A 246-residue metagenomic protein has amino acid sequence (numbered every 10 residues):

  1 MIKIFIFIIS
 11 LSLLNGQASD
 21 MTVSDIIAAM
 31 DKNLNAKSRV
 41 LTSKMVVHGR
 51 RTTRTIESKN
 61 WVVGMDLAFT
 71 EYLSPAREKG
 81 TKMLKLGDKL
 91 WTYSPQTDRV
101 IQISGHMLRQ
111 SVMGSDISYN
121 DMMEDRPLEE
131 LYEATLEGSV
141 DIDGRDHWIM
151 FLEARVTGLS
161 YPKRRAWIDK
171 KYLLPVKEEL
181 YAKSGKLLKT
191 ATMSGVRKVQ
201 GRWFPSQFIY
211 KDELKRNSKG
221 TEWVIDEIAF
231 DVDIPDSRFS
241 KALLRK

Functional and structural regions predicted by a protein language model:
K3-G16: Sec-dependent N-terminal signal peptides
S19-V40, K44-V46, T53-R54, K79-K82 (+3 more regions): Flexible, processing/modification-adjacent segments and terminal tails in exported/periplasmic/extracellular proteins
L41-R77, L173: N-terminal, post-signal-peptide region of Sec/Tat-exported proteins
G49, V62, S94, D169 (+1 more regions): Acidic/polar residues at beta-strand termini and the immediately following turn/coil
S58-V62, K82-M83, E137, V196: Short, exposed beta-strand/loop patches in secreted or surface proteins that constitute
G64-M65, G87-D88, K170, Q200: Residue-level signal for tight coil/turn positions that link beta-strands
L67-A68, L90, V100, P175: Hydrophobic residues embedded in beta-strands of well-ordered beta-sheets
I103, M123, D143-K241: Gly/Pro-enriched, hydrophobic low-complexity segments that function as extracytoplasmic propeptides/linkers
